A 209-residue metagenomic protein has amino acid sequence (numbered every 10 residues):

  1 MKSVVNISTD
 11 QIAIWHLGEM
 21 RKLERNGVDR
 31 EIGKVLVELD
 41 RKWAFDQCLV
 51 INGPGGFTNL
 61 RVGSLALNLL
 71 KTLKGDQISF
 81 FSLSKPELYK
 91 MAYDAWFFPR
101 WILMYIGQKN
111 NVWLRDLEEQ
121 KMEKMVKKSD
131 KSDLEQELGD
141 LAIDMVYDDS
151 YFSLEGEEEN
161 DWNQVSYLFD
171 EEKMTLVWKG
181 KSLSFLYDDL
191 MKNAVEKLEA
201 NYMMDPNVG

Functional and structural regions predicted by a protein language model:
M1-L17, K22-G27, R41, S79-G209: Oxyanion-binding and handling regions
G27-D29, T58: Short glycine/threonine-rich catalytic loop with a Thr-x-Gly-x-Asp
E31-K34, L65, L69, L154: Long, highly charged amphipathic alpha-helices
E31-Q47: Anion-binding (especially nucleotide phosphate/pyrophosphate-binding) glycine-rich loop and adjoining beta-alpha core
K42-A44, V50-R61, L138-A142, E158: Short HxH-centered metal-ligating active-site micro-motif
Q47-N52, G56-F81: DPxDG-like acidic metal-binding loop motif
